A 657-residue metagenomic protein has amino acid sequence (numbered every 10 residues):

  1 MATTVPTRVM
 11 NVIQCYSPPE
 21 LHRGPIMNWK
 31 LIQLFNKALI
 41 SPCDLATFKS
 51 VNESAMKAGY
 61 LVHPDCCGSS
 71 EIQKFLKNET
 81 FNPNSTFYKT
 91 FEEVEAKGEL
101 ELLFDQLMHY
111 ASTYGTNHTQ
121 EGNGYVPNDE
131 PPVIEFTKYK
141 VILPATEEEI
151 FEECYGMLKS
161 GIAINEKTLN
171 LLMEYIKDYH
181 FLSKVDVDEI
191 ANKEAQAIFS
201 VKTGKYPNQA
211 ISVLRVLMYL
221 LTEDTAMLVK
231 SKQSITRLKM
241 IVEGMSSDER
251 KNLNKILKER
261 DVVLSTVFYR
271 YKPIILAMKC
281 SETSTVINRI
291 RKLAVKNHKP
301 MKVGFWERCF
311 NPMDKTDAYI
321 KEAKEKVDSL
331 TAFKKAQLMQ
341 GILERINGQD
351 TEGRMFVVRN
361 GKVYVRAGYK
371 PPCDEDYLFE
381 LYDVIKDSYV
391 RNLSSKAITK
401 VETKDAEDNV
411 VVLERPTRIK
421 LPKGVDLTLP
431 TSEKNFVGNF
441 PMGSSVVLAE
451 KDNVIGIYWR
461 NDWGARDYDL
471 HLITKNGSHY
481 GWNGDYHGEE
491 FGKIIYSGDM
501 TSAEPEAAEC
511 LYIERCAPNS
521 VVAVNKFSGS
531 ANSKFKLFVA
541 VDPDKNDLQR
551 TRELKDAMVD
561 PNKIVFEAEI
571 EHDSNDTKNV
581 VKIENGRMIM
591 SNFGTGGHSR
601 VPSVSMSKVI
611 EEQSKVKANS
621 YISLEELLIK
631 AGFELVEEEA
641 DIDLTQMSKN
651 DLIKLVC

Functional and structural regions predicted by a protein language model:
A2-K251, K255-C657: Intrinsic-disorder/low-complexity signal
